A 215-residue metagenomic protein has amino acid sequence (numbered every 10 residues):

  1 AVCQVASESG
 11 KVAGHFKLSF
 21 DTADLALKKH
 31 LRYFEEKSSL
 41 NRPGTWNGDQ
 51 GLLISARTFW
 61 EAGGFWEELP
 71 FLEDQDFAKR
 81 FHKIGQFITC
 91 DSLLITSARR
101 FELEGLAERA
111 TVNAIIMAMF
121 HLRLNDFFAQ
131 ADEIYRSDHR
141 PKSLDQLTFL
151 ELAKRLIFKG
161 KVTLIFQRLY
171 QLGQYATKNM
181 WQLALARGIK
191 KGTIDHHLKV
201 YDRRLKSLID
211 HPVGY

Functional and structural regions predicted by a protein language model:
A1-K28: Conserved donor NDP-sugar-binding/catalytic core segment of glycosyltransferases
G48-A62: Conserved nucleotide-sugar donor-binding and metal-coordinating catalytic region shared by glycosyltransferases
L53, F71, I88: Short aromatic/basic micro-patch
F71-F77: Acidic donor-binding loop at a coil-to-helix junction in glycosyltransferase catalytic cores that engages
F81-H82: Hydrophobic residues within well-ordered alpha-helices
D91-L106: Active-site donor/metal-binding and catalytic loop motifs of nucleotide-sugar-dependent glycosylation enzymes
G105-S137: Catalytic core of nucleotide-sugar-dependent glycosyltransferases
D126-Y215: Terminal low-complexity segments of carbohydrate-biosynthetic enzymes
